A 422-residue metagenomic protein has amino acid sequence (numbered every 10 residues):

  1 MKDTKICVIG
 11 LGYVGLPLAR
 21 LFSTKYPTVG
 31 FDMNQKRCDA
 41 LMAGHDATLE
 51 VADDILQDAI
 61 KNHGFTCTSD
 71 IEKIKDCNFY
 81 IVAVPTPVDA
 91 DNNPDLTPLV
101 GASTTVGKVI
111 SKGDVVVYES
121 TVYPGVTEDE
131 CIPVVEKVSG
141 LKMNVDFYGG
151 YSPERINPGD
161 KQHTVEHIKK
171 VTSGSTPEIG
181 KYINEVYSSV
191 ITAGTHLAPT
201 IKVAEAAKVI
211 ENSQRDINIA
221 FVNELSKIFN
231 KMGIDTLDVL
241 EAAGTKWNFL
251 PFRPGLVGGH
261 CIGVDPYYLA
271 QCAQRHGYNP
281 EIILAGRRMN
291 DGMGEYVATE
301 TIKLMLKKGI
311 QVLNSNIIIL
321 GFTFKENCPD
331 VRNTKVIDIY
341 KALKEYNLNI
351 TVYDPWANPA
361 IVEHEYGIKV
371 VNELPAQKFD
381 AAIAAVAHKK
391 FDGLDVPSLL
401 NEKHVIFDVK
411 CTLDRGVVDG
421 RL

Functional and structural regions predicted by a protein language model:
M1-L422: Structural/interface elements that position substrates and couple domains in central-metabolism enzymes
